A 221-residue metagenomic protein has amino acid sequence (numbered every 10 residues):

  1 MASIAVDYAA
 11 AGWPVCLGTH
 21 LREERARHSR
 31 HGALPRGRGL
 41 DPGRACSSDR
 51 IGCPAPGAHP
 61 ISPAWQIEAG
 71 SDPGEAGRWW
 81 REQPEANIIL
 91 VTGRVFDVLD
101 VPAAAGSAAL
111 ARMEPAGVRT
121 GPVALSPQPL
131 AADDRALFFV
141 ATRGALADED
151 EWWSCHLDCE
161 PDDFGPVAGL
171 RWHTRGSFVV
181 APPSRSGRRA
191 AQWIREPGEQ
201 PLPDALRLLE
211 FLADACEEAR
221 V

Functional and structural regions predicted by a protein language model:
M1-A132, R143, G198-L202, L206 (+1 more regions): Signature for HUH/AEP ssDNA processing cores
E23-E24, R135, G187-R188: A short acidic, often aromatic-flanked loop/helix-cap motif at beta-alpha or helix-coil junctions that lines enzyme
F138: Catalytic core of tubulin tyrosine ligase-like
T142-V221: DNA replication initiation modules
